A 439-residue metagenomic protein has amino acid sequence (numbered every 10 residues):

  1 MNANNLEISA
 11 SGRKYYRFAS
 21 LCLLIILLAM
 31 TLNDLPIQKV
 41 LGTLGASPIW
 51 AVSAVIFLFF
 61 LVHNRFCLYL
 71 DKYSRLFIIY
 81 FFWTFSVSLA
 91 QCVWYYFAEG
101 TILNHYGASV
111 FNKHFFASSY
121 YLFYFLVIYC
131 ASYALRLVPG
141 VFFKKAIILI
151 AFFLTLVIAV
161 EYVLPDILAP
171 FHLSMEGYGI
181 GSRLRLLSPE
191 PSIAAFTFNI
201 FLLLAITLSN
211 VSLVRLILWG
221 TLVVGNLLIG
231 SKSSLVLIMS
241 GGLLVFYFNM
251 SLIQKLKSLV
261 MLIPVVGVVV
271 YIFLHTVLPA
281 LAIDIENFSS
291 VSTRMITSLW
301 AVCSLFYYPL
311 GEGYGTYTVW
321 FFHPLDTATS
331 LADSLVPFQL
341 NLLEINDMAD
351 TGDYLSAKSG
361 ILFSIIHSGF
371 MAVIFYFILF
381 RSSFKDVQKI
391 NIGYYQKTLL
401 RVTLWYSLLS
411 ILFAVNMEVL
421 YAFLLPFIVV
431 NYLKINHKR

Functional and structural regions predicted by a protein language model:
M1-D284, F306, D353-R439: Hydrophobic transmembrane helix bundles of membrane-integrated enzymes that assemble and modify cell-envelope
I285-I296, G313-S368: Long extracytoplasmic/lumenal interhelical loops at the membrane interface of multi-pass membrane proteins
S298-L305: Small-residue hotspot
